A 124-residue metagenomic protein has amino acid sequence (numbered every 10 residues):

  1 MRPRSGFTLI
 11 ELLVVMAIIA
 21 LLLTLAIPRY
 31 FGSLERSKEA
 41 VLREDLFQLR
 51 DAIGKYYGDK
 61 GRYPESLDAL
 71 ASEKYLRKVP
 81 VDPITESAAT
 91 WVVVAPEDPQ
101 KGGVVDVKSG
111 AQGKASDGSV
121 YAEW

Functional and structural regions predicted by a protein language model:
R2, E35, Q100-G102: Short, solvent-exposed coil/turn segments
P3-Y30: N-terminal single-pass transmembrane signal-anchor helix
F7, E11, K38, K101-V104: Low-complexity, intrinsically disordered short peptide segments enriched in small/polar/basic residues
T24, G32, E39, D51 (+1 more regions): Regular, well-ordered alpha-helical segments
R29-L46: Aliphatic-rich helix starts adjacent to a transmembrane/signal segment
E44-W124: Low-complexity, acidic interaction segments enriched in glycine
